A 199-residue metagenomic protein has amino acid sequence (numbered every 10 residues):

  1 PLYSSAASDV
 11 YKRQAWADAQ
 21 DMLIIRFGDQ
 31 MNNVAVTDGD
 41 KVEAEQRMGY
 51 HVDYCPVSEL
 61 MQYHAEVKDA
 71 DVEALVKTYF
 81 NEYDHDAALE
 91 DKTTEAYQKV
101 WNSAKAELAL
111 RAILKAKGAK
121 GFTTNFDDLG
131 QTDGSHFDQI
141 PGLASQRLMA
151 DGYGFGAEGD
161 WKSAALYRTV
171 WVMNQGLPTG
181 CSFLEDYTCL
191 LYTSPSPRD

Functional and structural regions predicted by a protein language model:
P1-A7, Y11, Y192-D199: Single conserved hydrophobic/aromatic residue that forms the stacking wall/gate of nucleotide- or nucleobase-binding
K12-S135: A charged, amphipathic alpha-helical module
E43, R47, T94, W101-S194 (+1 more regions): Anaerobic metallocofactor- and corrinoid-dependent redox/one-carbon enzyme cores, especially those from methanogenesis
